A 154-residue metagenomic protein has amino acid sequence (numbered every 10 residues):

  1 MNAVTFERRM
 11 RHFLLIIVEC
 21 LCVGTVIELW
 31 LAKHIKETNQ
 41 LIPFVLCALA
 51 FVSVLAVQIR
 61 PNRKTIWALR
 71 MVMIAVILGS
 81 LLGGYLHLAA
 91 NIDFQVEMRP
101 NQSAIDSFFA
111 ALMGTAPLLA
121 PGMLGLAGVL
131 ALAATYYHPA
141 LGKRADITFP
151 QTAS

Functional and structural regions predicted by a protein language model:
M1-E19, P150-S154: Cytosolic juxtamembrane helix and N-cap/initiation of the first transmembrane helix
N2-H12, H34, R60-W67, F108-A111: Juxtamembrane loop-transmembrane helix junctions in multi-pass integral membrane proteins, especially the extracellular
M10-H12, E28-A50: Transmembrane alpha-helix entry/boundary detector in multi-pass membrane proteins
H12-G24, A127-A131: Alpha-helical transmembrane segments
A48-L69: Canonical alpha-helical transmembrane segments
L69-G84, T152-S154: Transmembrane alpha-helical segments of multi-pass membrane proteins
L78-V96: C-terminal TM-helix exit segments that contain a strictly Trp-centered aromatic cap at the helix terminus
M98-G142: Alpha-helical membrane-associated segments of multi-pass integral membrane proteins
